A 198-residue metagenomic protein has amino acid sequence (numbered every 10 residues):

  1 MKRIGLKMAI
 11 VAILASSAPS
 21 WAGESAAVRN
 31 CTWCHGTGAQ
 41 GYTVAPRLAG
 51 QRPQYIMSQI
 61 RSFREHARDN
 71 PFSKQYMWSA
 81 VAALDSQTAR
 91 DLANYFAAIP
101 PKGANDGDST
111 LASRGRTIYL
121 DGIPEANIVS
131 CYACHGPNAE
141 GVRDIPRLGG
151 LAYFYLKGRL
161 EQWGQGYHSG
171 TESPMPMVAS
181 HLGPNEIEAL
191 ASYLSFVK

Functional and structural regions predicted by a protein language model:
M1-I4: Positively charged n-region of N-terminal signal peptides that target proteins for export
K7-S17: Bacterial N-terminal signal peptides
A15-V28, G38-P46, A98-P124, P146: Electrostatic cytochrome c docking/interface patches
E24, V28-H66: The feature marks the first
N30-T37, L92, I128-N138, L190: The canonical Cys-X-X-Cys-His
Y42-A49, F63-G107, V142-R147, G164-K198: Axial heme c-ligation environment in periplasmic c-type cytochrome domains
R47-Q54, C134, R147-F154: Short cysteine/histidine-rich metal-coordination sites, predominantly Zn2+-binding motifs
R52-F63, Y153-Y167: Short microdomains enriched in Cys/His and/or Lys/Arg
